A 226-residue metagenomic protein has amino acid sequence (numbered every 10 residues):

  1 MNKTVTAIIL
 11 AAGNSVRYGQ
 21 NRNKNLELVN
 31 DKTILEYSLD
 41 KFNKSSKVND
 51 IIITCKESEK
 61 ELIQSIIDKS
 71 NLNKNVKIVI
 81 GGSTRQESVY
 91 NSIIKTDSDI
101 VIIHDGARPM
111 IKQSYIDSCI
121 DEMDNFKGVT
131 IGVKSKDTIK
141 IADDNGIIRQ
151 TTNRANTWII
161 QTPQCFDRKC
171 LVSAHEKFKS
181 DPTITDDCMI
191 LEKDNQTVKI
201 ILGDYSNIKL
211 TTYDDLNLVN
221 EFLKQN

Functional and structural regions predicted by a protein language model:
N2-K60: N-terminal glycine-rich phosphate-binding loop and ensuing alpha1 helix
I9, L35, S92, H104-D105 (+3 more regions): Residue-level signal for inorganic ion chemistry
Y18, I63-I67, C119, L171 (+1 more regions): Hydrophobic packing residues within well-ordered alpha-helices of enzyme cores
V29, T54, K140-D143, K209-T211: Short beta-strand-to-turn element immediately C-terminal to the catalytic PLP-Schiff-base lysine in fold type I
E36-D97, K179: Conserved N-terminal catalytic core of the sugar/cofactor nucleotidyltransferase
S83-D143, Q161: Conserved beta-loop-beta/alpha segment of the NTase-like Rossmann-fold superfamily that binds/positions NTPs
I141-T162: Short, flexible, basic/aromatic active-site loop/helix in glycosyltransferases
T157-N226: Conserved alpha/beta core of the MobA/IspD/sugar-nucleotide pyrophosphorylase nucleotidyltransferase superfamily
